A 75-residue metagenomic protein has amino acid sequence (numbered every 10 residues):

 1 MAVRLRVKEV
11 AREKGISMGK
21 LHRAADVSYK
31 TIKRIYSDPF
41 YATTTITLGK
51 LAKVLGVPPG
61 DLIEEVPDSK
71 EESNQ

Functional and structural regions predicted by a protein language model:
M1-G15, G19: A short, Lys/Arg-rich alpha-helix, primarily the initiator
R6, S17, T44-T47, P58: Residues that mark the N-terminal boundary/hinge immediately upstream of a DNA-recognition element
A11, A25, Y36, V66: DNA major-groove recognition helix of helix-turn-helix
A11, H22, A52: The alpha-helix within a helix-turn-helix
I16-R34: Short alpha-helical DNA-recognition segment
R34, D38, K50, D68: Alpha-helical DNA-recognition elements
P39-K53: Short, basic-rich loop-to-helix N-cap that marks the start of a DNA-contacting helix
I63-Q75: Short, charged recognition helix plus adjacent turn of helix-turn-helix-like nucleic-acid-binding domains
